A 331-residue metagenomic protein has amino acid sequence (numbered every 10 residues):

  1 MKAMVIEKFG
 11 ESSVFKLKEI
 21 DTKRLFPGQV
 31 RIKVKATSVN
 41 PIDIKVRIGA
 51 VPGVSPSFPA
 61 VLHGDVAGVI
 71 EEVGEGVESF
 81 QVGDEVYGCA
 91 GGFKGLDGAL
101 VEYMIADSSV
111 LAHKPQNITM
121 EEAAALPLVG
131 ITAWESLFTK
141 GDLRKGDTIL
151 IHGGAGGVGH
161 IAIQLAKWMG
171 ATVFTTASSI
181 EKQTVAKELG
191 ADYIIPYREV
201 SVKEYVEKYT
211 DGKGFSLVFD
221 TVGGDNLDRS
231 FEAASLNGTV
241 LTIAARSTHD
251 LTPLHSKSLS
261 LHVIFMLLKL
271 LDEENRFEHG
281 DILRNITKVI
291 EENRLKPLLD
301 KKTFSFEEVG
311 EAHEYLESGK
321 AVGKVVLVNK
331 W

Functional and structural regions predicted by a protein language model:
K2, K16, D21, K33 (+2 more regions): Residues located in well-ordered beta-strands
K23-S38, A50-G92: Glycine-rich beta-strand-centered segment in the early N-terminal region that forms part of a ligand/cofactor-binding
S79, C89-G153: NAD(P)H dinucleotide-binding glycine-rich loop of Rossmann-like/cofactor-binding domains, especially the beta1-alpha1
L100, S178-V185, T248-L251: Short, glycine/polar-rich helix-capping loops at beta-to-alpha or helix-loop-helix junctions that flank or form
A124-E199: Mid-domain Rossmann-like dinucleotide-binding core that forms the NAD(H)/NADP(H) cofactor-binding site
I194-H262: Glycine-rich cofactor phosphate-binding loops and adjacent beta1-alpha1 units of small-molecule cofactor enzyme domains
K203-E204, P253-K302, E311: C-terminal substrate-binding/catalytic core of Rossmann-like NAD(P)-dependent dehydrogenases/reductases
